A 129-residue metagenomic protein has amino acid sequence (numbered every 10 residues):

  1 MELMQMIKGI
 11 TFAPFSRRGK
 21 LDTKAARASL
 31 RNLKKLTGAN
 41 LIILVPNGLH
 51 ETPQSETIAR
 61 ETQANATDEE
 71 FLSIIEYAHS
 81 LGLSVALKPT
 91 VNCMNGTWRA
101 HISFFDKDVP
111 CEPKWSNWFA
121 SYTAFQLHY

Functional and structural regions predicted by a protein language model:
M1-L33: Boundary/entry segment of secreted carbohydrate-active catalytic domains
Q5-K8, A39-E56, E70-Y129: Substrate-binding cleft and catalytic face of glycoside hydrolase catalytic domains, especially the flexible beta-alpha
K20, K24, N65, A120 (+1 more regions): Conserved phosphate-coordination/catalytic loops
T23-S29, A64-F71: Well-ordered, non-membrane alpha-helical segments in soluble/globular domains
E56-N65: Short glycine-enriched, charge-decorated loop/helix-capping segments at active-site entrances that position
